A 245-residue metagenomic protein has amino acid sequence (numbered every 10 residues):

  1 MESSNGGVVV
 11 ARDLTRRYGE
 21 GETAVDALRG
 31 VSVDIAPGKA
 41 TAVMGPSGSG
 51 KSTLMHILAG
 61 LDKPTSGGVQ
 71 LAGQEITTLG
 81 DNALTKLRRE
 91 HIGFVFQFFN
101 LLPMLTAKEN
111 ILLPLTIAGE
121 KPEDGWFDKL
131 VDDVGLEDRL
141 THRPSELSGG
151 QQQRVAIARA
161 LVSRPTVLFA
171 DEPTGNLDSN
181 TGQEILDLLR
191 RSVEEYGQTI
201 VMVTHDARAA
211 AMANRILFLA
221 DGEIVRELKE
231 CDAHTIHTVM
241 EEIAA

Functional and structural regions predicted by a protein language model:
M1-E2: Pre-NBD coupling/linker segments of ABC/ABC-like ATPases
G7-A213, F218-L219, I224: ABC family nucleotide-binding domain
E223-A245: Conserved beta-strand-loop-alpha-helix hinge in the C-terminal portion of ABC ATPase nucleotide-binding domains
